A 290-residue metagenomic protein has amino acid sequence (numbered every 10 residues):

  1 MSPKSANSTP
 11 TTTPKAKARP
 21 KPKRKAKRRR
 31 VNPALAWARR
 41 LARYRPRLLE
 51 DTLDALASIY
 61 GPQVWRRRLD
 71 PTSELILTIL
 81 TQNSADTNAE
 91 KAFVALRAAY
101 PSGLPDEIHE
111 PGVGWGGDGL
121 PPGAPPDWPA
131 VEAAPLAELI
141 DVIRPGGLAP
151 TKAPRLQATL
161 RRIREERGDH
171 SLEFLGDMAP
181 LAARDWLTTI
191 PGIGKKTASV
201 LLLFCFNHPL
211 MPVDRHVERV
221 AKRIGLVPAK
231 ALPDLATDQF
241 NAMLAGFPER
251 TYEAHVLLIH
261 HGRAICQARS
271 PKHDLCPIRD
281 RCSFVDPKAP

Functional and structural regions predicted by a protein language model:
M1-L41, K288: Polybasic, lysine-enriched low-complexity intrinsically disordered terminal tails
L35-P290: Catalytic cores of DNA base-excision repair glycosylases
